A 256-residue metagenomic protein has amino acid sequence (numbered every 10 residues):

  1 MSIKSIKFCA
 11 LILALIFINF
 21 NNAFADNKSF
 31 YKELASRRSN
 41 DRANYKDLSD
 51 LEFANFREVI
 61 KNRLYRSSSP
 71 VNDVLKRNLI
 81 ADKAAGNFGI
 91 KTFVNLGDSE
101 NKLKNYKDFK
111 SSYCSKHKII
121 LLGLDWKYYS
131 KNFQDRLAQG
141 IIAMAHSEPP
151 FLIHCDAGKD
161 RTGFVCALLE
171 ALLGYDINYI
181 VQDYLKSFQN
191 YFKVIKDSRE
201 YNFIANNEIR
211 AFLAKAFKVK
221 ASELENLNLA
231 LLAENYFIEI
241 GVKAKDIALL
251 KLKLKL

Functional and structural regions predicted by a protein language model:
S2-A25: Classical Sec-dependent N-terminal signal peptides that target proteins to the secretory pathway
F24-L152, F164-L256: Cys-dependent protein tyrosine phosphatase-like superfamily
A157, R161-T162: Ser/Thr-glycine-rich phosphate-binding loops at phosphate-binding pockets of nucleotides, nucleotide cofactors
